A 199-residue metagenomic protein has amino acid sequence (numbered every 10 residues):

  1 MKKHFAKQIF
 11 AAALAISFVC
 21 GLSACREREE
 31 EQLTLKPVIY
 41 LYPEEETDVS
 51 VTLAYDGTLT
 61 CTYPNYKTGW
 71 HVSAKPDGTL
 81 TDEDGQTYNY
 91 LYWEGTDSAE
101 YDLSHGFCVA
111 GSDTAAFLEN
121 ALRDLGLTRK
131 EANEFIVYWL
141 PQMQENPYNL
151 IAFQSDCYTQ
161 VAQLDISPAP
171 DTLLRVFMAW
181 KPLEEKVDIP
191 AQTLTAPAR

Functional and structural regions predicted by a protein language model:
K2-F10: Bacterial N-terminal signal peptides that target proteins for export
F10-V19: Hydrophobic helical h-region of N-terminal Sec-dependent signal peptides in bacterial secretory/periplasmic proteins
C20-A24: C-terminal motif of bacterial Sec signal peptides marking the signal peptidase cleavage site
R28-R199: Protease-labile, long low-complexity intrinsically disordered regions enriched in Pro/Ser/Thr
